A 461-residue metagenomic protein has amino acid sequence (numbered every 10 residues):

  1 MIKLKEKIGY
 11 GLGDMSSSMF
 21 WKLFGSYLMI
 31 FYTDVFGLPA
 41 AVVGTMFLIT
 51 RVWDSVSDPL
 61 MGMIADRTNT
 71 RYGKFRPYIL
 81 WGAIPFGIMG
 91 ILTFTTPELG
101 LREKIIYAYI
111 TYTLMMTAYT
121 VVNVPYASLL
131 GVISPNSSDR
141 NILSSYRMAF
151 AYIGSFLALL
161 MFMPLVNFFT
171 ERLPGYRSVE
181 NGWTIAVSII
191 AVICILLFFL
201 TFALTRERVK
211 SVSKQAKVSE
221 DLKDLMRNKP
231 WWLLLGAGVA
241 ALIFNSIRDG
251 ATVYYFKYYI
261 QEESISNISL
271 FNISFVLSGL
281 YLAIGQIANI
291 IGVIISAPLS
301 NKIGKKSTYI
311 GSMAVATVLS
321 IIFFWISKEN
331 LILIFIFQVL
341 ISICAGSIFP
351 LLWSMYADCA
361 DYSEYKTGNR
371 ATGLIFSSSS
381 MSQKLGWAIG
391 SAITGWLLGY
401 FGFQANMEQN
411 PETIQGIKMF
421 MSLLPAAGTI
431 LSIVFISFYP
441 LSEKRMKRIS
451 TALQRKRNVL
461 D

Functional and structural regions predicted by a protein language model:
M1-D461: Membrane-embedded alpha-helical bundles of multi-pass transporters/translocases, especially carrier/permease families
